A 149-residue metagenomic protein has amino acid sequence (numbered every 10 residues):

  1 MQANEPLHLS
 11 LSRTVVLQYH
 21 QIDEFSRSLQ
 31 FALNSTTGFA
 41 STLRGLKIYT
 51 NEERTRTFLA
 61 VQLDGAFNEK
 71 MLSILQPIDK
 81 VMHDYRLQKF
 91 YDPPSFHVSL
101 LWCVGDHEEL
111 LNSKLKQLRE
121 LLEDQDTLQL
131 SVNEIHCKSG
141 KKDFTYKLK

Functional and structural regions predicted by a protein language model:
M1-K149: Histidine-dependent nucleotide/RNA phosphoesterase domain, centered on the 2H-phosphoesterase fold with its duplicated
